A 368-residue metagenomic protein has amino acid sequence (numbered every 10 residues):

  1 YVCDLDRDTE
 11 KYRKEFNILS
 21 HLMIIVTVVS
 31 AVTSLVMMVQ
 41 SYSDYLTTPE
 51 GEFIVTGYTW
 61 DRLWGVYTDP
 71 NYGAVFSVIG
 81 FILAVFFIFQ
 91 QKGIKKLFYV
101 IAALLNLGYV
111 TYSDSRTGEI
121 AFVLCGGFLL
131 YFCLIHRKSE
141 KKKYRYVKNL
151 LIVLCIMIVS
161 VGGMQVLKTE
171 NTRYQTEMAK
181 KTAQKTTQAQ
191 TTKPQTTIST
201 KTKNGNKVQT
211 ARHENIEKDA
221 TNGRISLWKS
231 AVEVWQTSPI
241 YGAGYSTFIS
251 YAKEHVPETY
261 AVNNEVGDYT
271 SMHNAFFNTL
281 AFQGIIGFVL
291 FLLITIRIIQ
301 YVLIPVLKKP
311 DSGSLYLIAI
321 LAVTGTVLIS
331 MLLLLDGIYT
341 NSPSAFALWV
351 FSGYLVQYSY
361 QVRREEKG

Functional and structural regions predicted by a protein language model:
V2-K14, A84-K92, G127-E140, I299-L307 (+1 more regions): Structural signal for the C-terminal ends of transmembrane alpha-helices and the immediately following loop
N17-G51, Y67-K138, Y146-L151, C155 (+2 more regions): Alpha-helical transmembrane segments of multi-pass inner-membrane proteins
T27, F98, A102-L104, T270 (+2 more regions): Loop-to-helix entry and N-terminal half of a specific, functionally important transmembrane alpha helix in multi-pass
M38-S41, C133-N215, K229-T237, Y245: A membrane-periplasm/extracellular boundary helix in multi-pass inner-membrane enzymes that assemble envelope glycans
Y58-P70: Short aromatic-rich membrane-water interface segments that cap or initiate transmembrane helices in multi-pass membrane
G126-L129, I152, I294, L317-G368: Transmembrane alpha-helices of multi-pass inner-membrane enzymes
Y131-H136, K143, E258, Q283-G325: Hydrophobic transmembrane alpha-helices and their immediate junctions
E214-T237, Y241-Q283, L303: Long extracytoplasmic/lumenal interhelical loops at the membrane interface of multi-pass membrane proteins
